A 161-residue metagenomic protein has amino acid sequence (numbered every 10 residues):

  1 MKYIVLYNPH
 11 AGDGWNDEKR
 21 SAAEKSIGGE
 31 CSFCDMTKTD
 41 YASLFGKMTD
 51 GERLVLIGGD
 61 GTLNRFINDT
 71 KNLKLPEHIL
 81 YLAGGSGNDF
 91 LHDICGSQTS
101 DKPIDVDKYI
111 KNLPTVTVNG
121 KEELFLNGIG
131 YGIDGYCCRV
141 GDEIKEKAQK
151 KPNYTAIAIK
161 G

Functional and structural regions predicted by a protein language model:
M1-I57, T62-L75, G96, S100-D101: ATP/NTP phosphate-donor binding region
I4-L6, N72-G161: Catalytic core of DAGKc-family lipid kinases
